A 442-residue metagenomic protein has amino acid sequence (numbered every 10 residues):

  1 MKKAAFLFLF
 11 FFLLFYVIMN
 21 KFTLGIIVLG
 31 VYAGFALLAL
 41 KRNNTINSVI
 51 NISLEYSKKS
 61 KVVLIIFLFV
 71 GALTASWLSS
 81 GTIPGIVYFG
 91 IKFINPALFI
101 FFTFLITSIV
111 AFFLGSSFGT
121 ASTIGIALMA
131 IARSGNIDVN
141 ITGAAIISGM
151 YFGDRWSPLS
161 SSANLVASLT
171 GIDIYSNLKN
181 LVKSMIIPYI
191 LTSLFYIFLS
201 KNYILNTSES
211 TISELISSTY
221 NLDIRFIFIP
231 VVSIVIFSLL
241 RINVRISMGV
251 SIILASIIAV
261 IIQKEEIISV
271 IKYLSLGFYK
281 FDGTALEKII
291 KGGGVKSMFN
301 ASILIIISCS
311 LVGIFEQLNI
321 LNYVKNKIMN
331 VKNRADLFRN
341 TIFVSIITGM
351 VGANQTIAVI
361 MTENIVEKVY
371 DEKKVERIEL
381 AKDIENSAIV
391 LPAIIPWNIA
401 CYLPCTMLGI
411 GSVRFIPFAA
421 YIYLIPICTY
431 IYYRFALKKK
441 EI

Functional and structural regions predicted by a protein language model:
K2-L14, K21-R42, L64-V70, F101 (+6 more regions): Hydrophobic mid-bilayer segments of alpha-helices in multi-pass membrane transport proteins, especially secondary
V17-V28, L54-K58, G90-N95, K179 (+3 more regions): Interfacial loop-to-helix junctions that mark the boundaries of transmembrane helices in multi-pass membrane
N43-I131, D282-E367: Membrane-embedded alpha-helical segments and adjacent helix-loop junctions characteristic of multi-pass solute
L78-Y88, I106-T107, I204-S217, E265 (+1 more regions): Short juxtamembrane and helix-loop transition motifs at transmembrane-helix boundaries in membrane proteins
P96-K183, V344-N386: Hydrophobic transmembrane alpha-helices that form the pore/transport pathway of multi-pass ion and small-solute
A145-I146, Y151-L159, Y189-L205, K439-E441: Transmembrane-helix bundle segments that line or gate the permeation/cavity pathway in multi-pass membrane proteins
L165-Y175, Y203-S233, I258-D282, I289 (+1 more regions): Transmembrane alpha-helical segments and their short flanking loops that form helix-hairpins/helix-helix interfaces
L169-Y189, K332-I442: C-terminal transmembrane helix pair
